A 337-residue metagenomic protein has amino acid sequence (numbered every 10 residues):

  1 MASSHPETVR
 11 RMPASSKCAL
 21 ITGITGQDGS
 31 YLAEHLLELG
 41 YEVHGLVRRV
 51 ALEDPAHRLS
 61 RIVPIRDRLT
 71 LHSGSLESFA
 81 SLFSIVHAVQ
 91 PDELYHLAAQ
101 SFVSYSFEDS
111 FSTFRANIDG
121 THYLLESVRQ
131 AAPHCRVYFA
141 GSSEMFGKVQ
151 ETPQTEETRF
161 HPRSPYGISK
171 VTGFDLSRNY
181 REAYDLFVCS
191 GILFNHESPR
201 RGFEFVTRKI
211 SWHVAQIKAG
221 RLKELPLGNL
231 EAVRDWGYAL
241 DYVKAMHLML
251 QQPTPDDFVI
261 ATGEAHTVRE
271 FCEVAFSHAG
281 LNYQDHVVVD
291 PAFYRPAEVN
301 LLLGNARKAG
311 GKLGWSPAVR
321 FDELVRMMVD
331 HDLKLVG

Functional and structural regions predicted by a protein language model:
A2-H196, L240, L250, V319 (+1 more regions): N-terminal Rossmann-like NAD(P)+-binding domain of SDR-like oxidoreductases, especially those catalyzing
L32-E34, E38, G45-L46, G74 (+2 more regions): C-terminal substrate-binding subdomain of Rossmann-fold SDR/epimerase-dehydratase oxidoreductases
L52-P55, G147-K148, P199-R201, T267-R269 (+1 more regions): A short beta-to-alpha transition loop/helix N-cap that caps and shapes the active-site region
